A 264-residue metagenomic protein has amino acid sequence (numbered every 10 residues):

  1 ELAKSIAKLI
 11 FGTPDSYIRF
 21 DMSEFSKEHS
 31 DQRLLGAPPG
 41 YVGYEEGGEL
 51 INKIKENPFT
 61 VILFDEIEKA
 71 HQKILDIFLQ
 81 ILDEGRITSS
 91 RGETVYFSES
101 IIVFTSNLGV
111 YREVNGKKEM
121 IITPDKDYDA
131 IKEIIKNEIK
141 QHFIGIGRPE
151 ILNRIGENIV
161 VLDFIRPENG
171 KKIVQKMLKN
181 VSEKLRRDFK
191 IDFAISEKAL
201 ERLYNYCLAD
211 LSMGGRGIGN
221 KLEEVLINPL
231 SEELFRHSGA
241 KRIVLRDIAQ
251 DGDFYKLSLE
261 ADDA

Functional and structural regions predicted by a protein language model:
E1-A264: AAA+ P-loop NTPase nucleotide-binding core of proteostasis motors
